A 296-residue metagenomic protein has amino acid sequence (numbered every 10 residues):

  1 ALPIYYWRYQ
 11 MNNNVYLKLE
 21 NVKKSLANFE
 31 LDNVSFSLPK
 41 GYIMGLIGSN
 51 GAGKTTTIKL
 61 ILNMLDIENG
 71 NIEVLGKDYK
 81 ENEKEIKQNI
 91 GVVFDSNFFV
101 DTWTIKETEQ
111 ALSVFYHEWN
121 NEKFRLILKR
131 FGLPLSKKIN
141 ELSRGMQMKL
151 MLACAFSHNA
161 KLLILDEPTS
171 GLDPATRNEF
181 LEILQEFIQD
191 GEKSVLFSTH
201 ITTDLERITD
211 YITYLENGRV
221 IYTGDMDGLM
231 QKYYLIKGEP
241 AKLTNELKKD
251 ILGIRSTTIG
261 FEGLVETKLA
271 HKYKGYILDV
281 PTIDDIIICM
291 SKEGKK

Functional and structural regions predicted by a protein language model:
L19-V22, F29-P39, G70: Conserved beta-strand
G48-G53: Walker A (P-loop) phosphate-binding loop of ABC-type ATPase nucleotide-binding domains
L62: Helix-to-loop junction immediately C-terminal to a conserved catalytic motif
G70-E81, E85-I86: Conserved ABC transporter NBD signature motif
Q88, V92-M151: ABC-family P-loop ATPase nucleotide-binding domains
L163-E167, L172: Catalytic Walker B motif of ABC-type/P-loop ATPase nucleotide-binding domains
